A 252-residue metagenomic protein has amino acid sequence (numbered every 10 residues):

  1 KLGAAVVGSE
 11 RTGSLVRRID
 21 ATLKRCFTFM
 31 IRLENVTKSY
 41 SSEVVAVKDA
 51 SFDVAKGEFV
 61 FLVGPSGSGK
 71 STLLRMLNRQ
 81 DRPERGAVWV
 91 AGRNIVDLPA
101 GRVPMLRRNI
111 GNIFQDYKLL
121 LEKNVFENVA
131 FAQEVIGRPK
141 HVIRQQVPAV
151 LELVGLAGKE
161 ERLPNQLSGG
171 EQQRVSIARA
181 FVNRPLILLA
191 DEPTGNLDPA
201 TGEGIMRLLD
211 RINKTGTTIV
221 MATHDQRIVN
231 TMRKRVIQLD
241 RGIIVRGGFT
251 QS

Functional and structural regions predicted by a protein language model:
S41, I95-G111, K140, I212-K214: ABC ATPase NBD coupling module
N78: Helix-to-loop junction immediately C-terminal to a conserved catalytic motif
G86-N94: Conserved ABC transporter NBD signature motif
F126-E134, R144, P148: Short helical segment in ABC ATPase nucleotide-binding domains corresponding to the A-loop/adjacent helical element
L163-L167, E171: Conserved ABC ATPase signature
V182-L186: A short, proline-enriched helix->beta-strand linker immediately N-terminal to the Walker B motif in ABC-type P-loop
L188-D191: Catalytic Walker B motif of ABC-type/P-loop ATPase nucleotide-binding domains
